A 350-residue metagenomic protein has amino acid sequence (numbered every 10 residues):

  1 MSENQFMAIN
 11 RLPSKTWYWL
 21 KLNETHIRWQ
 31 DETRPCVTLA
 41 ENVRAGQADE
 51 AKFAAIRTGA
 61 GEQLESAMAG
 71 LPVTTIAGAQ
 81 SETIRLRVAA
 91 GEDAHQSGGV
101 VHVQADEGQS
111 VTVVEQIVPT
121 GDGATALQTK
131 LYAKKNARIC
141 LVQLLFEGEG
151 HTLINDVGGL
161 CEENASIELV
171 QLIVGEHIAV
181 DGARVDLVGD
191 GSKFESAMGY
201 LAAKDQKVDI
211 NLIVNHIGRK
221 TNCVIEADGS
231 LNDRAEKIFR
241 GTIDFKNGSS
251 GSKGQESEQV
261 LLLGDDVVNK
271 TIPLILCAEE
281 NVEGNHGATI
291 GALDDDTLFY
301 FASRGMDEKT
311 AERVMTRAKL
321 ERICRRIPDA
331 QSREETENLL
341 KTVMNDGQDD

Functional and structural regions predicted by a protein language model:
M1-E50, A54: Short, Gly/Pro- and small/polar-rich lid/capping loops
N4-Q5, G59-F299, S303-R304, I327-D350: Conserved beta-strand/loop scaffold segments within soluble protein domains that form the structured core and edges
P13, E24-H26, C36, K207 (+4 more regions): Residue-level detector of solvent-exposed, low-hydrophobicity positions
T16, L39, D49-F53, L64 (+3 more regions): Generic structural signal of hydrophobic/aromatic residues within well-ordered alpha-helices of folded domains
Y300-R322: Extended amphipathic alpha-helical segments enriched in small hydrophobics
